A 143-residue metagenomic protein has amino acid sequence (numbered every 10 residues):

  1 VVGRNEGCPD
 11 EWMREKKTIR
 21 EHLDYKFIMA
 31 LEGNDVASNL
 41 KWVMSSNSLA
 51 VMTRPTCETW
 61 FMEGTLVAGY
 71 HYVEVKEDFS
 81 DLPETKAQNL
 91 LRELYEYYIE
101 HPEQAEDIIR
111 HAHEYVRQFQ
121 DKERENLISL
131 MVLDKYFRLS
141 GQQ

Functional and structural regions predicted by a protein language model:
V1-K16, F61: Catalytic donor nucleotide-activated moiety binding site of glycosyltransferases and closely related
K16-Q143: Catalytic binding pocket for nucleotide-activated donors in carbohydrate/polymer assembly enzymes
